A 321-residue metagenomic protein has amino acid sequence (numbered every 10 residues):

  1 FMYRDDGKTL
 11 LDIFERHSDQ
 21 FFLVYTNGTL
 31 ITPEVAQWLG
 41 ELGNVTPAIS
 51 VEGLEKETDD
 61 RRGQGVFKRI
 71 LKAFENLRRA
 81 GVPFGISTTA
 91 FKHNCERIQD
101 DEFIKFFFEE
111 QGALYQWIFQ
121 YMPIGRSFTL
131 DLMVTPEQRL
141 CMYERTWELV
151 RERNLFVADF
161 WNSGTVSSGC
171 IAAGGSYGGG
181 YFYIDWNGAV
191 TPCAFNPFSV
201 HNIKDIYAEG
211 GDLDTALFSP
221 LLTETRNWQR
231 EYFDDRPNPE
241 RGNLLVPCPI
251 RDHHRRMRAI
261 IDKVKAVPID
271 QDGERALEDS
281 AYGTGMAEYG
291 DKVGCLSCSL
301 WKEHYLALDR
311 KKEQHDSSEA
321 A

Functional and structural regions predicted by a protein language model:
Y3-F119: Radical SAM/AdoMet-radical enzyme domain recognition
H93-C95, L114-P136, A158-I171, P197-V200: Flexible glycine/acidic-rich beta-alpha junction loops that bind and position SAM and/or redox cofactors in anaerobic
E137-V166, F195-R255: C-terminal accessory region of radical SAM enzymes
I171-G179, N202: Short, small/polar residue-rich loop motifs at catalytic or cofactor-binding pockets
S176, E231-V267, C295-L306: Cysteine-cluster motifs in flexible loop/terminal segments that predominantly coordinate metals
I184-D185: Short, acidic, Ser/Thr-enriched surface-loop or helix-capping motifs
D262-A321: Iron-sulfur (Fe-S) cluster-binding modules
